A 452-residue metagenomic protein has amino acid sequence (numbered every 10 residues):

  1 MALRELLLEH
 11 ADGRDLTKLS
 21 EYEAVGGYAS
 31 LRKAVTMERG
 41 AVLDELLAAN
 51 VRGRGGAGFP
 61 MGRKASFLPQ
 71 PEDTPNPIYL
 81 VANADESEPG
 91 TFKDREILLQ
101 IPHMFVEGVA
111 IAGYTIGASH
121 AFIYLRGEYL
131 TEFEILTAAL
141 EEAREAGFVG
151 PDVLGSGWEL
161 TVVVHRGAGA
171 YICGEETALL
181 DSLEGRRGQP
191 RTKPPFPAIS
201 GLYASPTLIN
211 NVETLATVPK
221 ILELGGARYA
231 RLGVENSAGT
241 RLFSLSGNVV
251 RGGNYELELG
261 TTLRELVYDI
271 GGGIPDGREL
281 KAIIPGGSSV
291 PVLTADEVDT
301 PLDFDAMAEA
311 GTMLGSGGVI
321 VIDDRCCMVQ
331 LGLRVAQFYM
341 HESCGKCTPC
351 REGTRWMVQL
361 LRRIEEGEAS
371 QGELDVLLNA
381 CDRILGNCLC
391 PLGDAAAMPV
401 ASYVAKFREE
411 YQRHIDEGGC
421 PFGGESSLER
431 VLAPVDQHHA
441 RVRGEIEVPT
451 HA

Functional and structural regions predicted by a protein language model:
M1-L43: Cofactor-/ligand-binding subdomain signature composed of acidic, glycine-rich, tryptophan-containing flexible loops
Y22-G27, N83-D94, P197-L202, S244-V249: Gly-rich Lys/Arg/Thr-decorated short loops/hinges at beta-loop-alpha junctions or inter-strand turns that position
S30-E45, N76-I78, A84, K93-L98 (+5 more regions): Ferredoxin-type iron-sulfur electron-transfer modules in oxidoreductases and energy-metabolism complexes
A48-L68, E88, G167-D181, G185-R187 (+3 more regions): Conserved phosphate/anionic-ligand binding catalytic regions in large, soluble enzymes, centered on
A57, R63-A65, T91-D94, F133-A138 (+9 more regions): Short acidic, glycine/serine/threonine-rich loops at helix termini
I101-T115: Histidine-anchored nucleotide/phosphate-binding helix
G108-A112, L259-P275: Short amphipathic, charge-patterned alpha-helical segments
F133-L259, G271: Hydrophobic alpha-helical positions that pack around
